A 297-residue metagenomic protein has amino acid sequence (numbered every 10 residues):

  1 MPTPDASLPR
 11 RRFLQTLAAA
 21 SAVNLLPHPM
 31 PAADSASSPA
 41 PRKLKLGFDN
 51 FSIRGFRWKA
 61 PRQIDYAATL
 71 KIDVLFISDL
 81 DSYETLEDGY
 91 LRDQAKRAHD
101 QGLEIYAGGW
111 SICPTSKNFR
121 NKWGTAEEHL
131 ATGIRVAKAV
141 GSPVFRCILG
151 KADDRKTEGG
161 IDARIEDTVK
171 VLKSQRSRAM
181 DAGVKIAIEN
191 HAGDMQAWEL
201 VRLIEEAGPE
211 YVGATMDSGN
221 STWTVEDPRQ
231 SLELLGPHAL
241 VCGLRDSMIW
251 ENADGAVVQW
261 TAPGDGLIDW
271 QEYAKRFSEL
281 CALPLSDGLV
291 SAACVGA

Functional and structural regions predicted by a protein language model:
P2-L26, A33-K45, P61-A68, A197-G213 (+1 more regions): Histidine-acidic metal/acid-base catalytic patches
L17-A18, A22-L25, P41, R97-D100 (+2 more regions): Active-site acidic/histidine proton-transfer and metal-coordination neighborhood in alpha/beta enzyme cores
L44-N50, L75-I77, I105-G109, F145-C147 (+4 more regions): Hydrophobic faces of well-ordered beta-strands that scaffold small-molecule active sites in alpha/beta enzyme cores
F51-I53, D79-S82, W110-C113, G150-A152 (+4 more regions): Active-site beta-loop-alpha junctions enriched in small/polar residues
R57-P61, D88-R92, R120-W123, E127-A131 (+3 more regions): Structural motif corresponding to alpha-helix initiation and N-cap regions
R62-L80, G141: Catalytic domains of carbohydrate-active enzymes, especially glycoside hydrolases
F76-Q94, A152-K156: Glycine-rich, proline-tolerant flexible connector loops at the mouths of alpha/beta enzymes
D81, C113-G124, T261-G264: The substrate-binding groove and active-site-proximal loops of carbohydrate-active enzymes, especially glycoside
